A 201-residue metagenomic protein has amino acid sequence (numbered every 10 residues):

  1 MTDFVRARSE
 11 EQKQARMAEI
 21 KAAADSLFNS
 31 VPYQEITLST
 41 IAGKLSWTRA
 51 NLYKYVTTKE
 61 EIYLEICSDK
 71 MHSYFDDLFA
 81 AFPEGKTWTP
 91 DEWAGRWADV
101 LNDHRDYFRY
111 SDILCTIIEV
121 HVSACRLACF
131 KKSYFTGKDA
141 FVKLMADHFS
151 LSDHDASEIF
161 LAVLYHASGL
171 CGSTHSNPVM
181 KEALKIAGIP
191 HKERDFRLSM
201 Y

Functional and structural regions predicted by a protein language model:
M1-A15: N-terminal intrinsically disordered/low-complexity leader segments
A15, E19-S26, K44, E61-A81 (+2 more regions): Alpha-helical structural segments
E19, L27, Y33-E61, E65: Helix-turn-helix
E65, F79-Y107, I159-V163: Hydrophobic alpha-helical connector segments
A94, K138-V142, Y201: An amphipathic alpha-helix signature
D103-C125, P178-A183: Amphipathic alpha-helical segments used for helix-helix packing
H121-F149: Amphipathic alpha-helical packing segments from all-alpha helical-bundle domains
D147-Y201: Hydrophobic/aromatic-rich alpha-helical bundle segments in the mid-to-C-terminal region
